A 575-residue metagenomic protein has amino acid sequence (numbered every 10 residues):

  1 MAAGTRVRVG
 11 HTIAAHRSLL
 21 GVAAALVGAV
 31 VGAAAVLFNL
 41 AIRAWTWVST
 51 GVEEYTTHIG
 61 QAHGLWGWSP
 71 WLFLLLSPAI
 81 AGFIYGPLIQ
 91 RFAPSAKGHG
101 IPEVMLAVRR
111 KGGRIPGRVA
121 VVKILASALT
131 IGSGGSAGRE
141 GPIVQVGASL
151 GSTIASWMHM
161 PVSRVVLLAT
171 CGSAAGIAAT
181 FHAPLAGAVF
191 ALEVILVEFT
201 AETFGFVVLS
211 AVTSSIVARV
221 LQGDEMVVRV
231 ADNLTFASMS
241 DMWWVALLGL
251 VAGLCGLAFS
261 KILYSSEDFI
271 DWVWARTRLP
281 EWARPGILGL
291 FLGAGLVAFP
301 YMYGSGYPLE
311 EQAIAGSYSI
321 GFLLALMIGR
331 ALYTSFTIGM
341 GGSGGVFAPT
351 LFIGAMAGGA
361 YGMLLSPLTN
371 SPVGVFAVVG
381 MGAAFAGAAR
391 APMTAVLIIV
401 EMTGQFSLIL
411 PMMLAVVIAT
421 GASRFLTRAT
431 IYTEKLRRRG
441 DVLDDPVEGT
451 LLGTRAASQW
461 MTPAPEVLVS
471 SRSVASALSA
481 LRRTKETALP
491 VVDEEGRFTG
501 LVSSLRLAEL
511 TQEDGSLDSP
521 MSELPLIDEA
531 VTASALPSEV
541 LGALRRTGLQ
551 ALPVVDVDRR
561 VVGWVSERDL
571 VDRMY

Functional and structural regions predicted by a protein language model:
M1-T454, S458-A464, L468-T499, E523 (+2 more regions): Alpha-helical transmembrane segments and immediately membrane-proximal extracytoplasmic
L397, T499-L507, G563-L570: Short hydrophobic beta-strand motif reused across regulatory alpha/beta modules
L468-K485, V492-D493, T511-D514, A530-L549 (+2 more regions): The conserved cystathionine-beta-synthase
L501-S504, L517-M521, L549-Q550: Nucleotide-binding motor/catalytic cores of P-loop/tubulin-like NTPases across gene-expression machines
